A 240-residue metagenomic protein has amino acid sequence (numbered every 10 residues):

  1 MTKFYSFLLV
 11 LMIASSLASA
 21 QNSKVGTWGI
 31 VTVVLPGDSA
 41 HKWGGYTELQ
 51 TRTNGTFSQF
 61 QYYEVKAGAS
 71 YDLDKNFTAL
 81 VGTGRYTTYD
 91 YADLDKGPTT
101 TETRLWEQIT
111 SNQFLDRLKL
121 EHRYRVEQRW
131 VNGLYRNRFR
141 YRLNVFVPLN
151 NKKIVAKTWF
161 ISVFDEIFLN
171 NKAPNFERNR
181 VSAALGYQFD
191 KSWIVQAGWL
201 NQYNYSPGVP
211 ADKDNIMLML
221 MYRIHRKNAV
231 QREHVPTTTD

Functional and structural regions predicted by a protein language model:
A20, V25-G29, Q61-Y63, T101-L105 (+3 more regions): Residues that define the transmembrane beta-barrel architecture of outer-membrane proteins
Q21-G82, Y89: Start-of-domain marker
I30, G44-Q50, T78-G84, T110 (+5 more regions): Transmembrane beta-strands of outer-membrane beta-barrel proteins
V31-L35, A67-Y71, E107-Q113, V126 (+3 more regions): Residues on the lipid-exposed face of transmembrane beta-strands in outer-membrane beta-barrel proteins
L35, L49-G55, T83-Y89, Q113-L115 (+5 more regions): Transmembrane beta-strands of outer-membrane beta-barrel pores
G37-G44, N76, F114-K119, L149-W159 (+2 more regions): Short loop/turn motifs that connect adjacent beta-strands in outer-membrane beta-barrel proteins
W106-I109, D212-D240: Outer-membrane beta-barrel "beta-signal"
R117-N204, D240: Outer-membrane beta-barrel transmembrane domain signature
